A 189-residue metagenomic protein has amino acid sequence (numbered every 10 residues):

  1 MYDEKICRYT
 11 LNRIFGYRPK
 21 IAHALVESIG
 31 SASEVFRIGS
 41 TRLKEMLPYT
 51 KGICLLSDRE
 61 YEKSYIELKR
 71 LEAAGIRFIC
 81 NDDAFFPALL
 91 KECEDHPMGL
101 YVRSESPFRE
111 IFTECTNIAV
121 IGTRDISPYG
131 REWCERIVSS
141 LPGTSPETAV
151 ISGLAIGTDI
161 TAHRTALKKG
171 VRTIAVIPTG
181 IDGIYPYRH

Functional and structural regions predicted by a protein language model:
M1-F85: Short, small/acidic-rich helices and loops at N termini and domain boundaries of DNA replication/processing enzymes
M1-Y2, C80-H189: Glycine-biased, small-residue-rich flexible motifs in mid-sequence functional cores and linkers
